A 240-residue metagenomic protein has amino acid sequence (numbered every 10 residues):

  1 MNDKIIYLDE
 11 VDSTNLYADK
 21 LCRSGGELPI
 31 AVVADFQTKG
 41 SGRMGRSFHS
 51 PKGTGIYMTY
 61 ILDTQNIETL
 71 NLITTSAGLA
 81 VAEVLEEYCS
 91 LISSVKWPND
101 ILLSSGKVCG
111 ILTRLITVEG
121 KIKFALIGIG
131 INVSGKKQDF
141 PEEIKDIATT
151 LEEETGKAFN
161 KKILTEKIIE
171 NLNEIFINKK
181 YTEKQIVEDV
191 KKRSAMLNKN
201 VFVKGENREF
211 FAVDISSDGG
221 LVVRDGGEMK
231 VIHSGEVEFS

Functional and structural regions predicted by a protein language model:
M1-E87, L91, C109, I116 (+1 more regions): N-terminal lobe of the biotin/lipoate ligase/transferase fold
G26-E27, G53, K96, K121 (+1 more regions): A generic fold-level signal
N66-E68, T75-S93, L103-S240: Long, positively charged amphipathic alpha-helical accessory segments at protein N-termini or as interdomain linkers
D100: Conserved active-site carboxylates
